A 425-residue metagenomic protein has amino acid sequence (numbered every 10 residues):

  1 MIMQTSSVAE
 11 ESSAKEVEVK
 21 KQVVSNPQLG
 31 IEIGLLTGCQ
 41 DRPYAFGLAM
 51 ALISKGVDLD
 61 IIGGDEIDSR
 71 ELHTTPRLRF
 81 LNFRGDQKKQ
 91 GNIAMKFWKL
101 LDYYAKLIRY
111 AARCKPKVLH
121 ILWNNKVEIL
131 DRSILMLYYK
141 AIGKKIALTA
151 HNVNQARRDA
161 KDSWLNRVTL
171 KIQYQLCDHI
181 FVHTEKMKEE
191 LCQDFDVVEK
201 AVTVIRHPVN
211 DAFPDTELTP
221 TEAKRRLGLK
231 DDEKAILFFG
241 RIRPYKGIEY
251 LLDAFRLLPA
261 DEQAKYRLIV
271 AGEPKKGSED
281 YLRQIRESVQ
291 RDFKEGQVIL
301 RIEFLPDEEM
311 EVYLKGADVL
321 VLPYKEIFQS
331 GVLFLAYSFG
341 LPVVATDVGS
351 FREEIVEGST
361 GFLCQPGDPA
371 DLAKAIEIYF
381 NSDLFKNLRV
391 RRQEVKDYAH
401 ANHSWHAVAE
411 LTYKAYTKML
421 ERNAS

Functional and structural regions predicted by a protein language model:
N26-G30, G38-F46, M50-Y103, I108-A111 (+3 more regions): N-terminal strand-loop element at the rim of the active site of nucleotide-sugar-dependent glycosyltransferases
K186, P208: Carbohydrate-associated surface elements
K230-K246, L252-F255, L268-I269: Conserved donor-binding/catalytic core segment of Leloir-type glycosyltransferases
L282-E311: Nucleotide-activated donor-binding/catalytic signature segment of Leloir-type glycosyltransferases, i.e., the conserved
V312-F328, L341: Acidic donor-binding loop of glycosyltransferase active sites
P342-A345, I355: Short hydrophobic beta-strand element within catalytic cores of glycosyltransferases and related nucleotide-activated
E357-G358, F362-P369, I378-L384: Conserved acidic donor-binding segment of nucleotide-sugar-dependent glycosyltransferases
R389-K418: A charged, aromatic-enriched C-terminal amphipathic alpha-helix characteristic of glycosyltransferases across folds
